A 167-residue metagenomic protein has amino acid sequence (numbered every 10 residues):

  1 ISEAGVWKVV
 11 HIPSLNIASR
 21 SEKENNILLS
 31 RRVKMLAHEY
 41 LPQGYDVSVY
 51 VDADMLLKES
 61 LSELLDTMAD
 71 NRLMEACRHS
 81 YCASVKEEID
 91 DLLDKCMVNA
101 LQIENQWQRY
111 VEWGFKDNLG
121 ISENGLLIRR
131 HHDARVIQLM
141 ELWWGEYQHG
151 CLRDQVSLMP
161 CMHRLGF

Functional and structural regions predicted by a protein language model:
I1-F167: Glycosyltransferase catalytic domains, chiefly GT-A lineage
